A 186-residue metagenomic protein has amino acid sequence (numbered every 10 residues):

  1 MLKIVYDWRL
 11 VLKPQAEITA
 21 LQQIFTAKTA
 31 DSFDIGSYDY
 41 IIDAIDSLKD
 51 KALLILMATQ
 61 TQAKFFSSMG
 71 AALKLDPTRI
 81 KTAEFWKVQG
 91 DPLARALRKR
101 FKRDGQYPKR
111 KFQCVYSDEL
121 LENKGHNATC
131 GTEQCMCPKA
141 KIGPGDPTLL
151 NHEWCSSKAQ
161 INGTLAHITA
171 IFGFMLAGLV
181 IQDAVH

Functional and structural regions predicted by a protein language model:
M1-H186: Adenine nucleotide-associated cytosolic modules
